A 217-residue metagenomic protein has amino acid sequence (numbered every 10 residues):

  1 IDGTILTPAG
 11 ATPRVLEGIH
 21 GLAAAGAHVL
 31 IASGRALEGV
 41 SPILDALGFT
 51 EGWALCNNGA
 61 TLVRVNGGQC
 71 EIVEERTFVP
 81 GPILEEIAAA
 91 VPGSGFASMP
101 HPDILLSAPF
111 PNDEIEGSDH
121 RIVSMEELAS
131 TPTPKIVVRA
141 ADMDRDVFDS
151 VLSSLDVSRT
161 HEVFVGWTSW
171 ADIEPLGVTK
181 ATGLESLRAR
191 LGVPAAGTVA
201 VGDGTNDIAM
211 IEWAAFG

Functional and structural regions predicted by a protein language model:
I1-A9, I211: Asp-based phosphoryl-transfer active-site loop
T4, L37, N206: Conserved Rossmann-like nucleotide-cofactor binding loop
A9-G10, I31, E74, R139 (+2 more regions): Residue-level marker of alpha-helix boundaries and capping positions
G10-R14, T179: Short secondary-structure boundary/capping elements
P13-D113: Active-site phosphate-binding/coordination module
G52, A215-F216: Receiver (REC) domain switch/active-site residues of two-component response regulators
E86, A90-V201, T205-W213: Conserved acidic, metal-coordinating active-site core of Asp-based, Mg2+-dependent phosphoryl-transfer enzymes
